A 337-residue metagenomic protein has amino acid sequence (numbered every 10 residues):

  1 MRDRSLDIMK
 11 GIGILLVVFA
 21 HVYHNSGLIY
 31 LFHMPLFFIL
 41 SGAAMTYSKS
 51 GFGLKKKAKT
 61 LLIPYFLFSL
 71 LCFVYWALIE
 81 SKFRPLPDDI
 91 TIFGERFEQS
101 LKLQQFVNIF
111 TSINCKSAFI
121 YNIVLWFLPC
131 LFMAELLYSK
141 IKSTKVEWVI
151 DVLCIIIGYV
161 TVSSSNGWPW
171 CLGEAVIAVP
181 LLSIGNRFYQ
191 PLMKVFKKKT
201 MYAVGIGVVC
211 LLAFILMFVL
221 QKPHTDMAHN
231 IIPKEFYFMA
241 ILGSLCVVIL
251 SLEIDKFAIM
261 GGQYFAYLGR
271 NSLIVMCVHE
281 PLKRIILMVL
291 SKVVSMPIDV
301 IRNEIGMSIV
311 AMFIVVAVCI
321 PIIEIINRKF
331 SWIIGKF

Functional and structural regions predicted by a protein language model:
M1-F337: Alpha-helical transmembrane segments and their immediate juxtamembrane cytosolic regions
